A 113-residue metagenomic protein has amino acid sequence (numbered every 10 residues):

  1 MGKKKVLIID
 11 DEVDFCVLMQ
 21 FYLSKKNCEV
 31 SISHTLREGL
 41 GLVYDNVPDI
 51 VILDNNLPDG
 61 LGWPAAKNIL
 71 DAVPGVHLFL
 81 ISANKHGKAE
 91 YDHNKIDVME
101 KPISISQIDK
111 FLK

Functional and structural regions predicted by a protein language model:
V13-S31: Two-component/phosphorelay signaling modules centered on CheY-like receiver
I32-I50: Acidic, metal-coordinating helix/loop segments flanking the phosphotransfer/catalytic sites of two-component signaling
T35, L61-P64: Acidic catalytic/metal-coordinating carboxylates
G41, W63-P74: Short amphipathic alpha-helix used as the core "switch/output" element in two-component signaling
D54: Active-site residues of response regulator receiver
P58: The feature encodes the CheY-like receiver
I81-A83: Hydrophobic/aromatic residues positioned on beta-strands within the core alpha/beta folds
K101: A Lys-centered signature of the CheY-like receiver
